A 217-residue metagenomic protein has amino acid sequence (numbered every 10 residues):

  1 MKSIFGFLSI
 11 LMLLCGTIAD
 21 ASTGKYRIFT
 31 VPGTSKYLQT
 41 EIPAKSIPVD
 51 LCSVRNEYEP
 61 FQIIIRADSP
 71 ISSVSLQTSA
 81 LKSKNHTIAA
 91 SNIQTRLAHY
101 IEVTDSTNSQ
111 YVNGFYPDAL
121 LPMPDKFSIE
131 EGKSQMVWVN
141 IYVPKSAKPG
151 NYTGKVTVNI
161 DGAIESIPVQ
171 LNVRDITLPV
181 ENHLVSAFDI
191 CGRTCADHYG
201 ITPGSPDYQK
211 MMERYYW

Functional and structural regions predicted by a protein language model:
M1-I4: Positively charged n-region of N-terminal signal peptides that target proteins for export
G6-G16: Bacterial N-terminal signal peptides
T17-A21: Sec/Tat signal peptide C-region and signal peptidase I cleavage site
S22-K45, D68-V139, K148: Surface-exposed binding patches on compact interaction domains or structured appendages
L38-C52, I201-Y208: Short, polar loop/linker segments at the starts of domains and inter-domain junctions
S46-S69: Contiguous beta-strand segments within globular domains
I64-V74, T78-A80, K126-H183: Extended acidic/polar, glycine-enriched regions that form or flank non-catalytic beta-rich accessory modules
E165-W217: An acidic-aromatic substrate-binding cleft motif
